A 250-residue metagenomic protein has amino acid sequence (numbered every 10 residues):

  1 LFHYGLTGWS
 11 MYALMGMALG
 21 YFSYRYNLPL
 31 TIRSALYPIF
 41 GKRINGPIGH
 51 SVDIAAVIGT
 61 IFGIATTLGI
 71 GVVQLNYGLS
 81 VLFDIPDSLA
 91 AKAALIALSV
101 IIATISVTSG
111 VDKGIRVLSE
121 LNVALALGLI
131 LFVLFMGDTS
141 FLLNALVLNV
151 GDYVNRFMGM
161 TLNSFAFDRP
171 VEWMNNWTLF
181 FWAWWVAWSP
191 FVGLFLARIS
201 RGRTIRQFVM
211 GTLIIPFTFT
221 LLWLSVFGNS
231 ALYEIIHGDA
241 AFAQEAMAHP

Functional and structural regions predicted by a protein language model:
L1, Y21-P47, K113, E234-P250: Flexible loop linkers connecting adjacent transmembrane helices in multi-pass alpha-helical membrane transporters
L1-G8, L30-F62, D84-P86, E120-V123: Transmembrane-helix boundary/entry motifs in multi-pass membrane transporters
L1-L28, V209-L213, F219-F227, A231-L232: Membrane-interface helix-loop-helix modules in multi-pass membrane proteins
S51-R206, M210, I215-P250: Membrane-embedded translocation segments of transport machinery
